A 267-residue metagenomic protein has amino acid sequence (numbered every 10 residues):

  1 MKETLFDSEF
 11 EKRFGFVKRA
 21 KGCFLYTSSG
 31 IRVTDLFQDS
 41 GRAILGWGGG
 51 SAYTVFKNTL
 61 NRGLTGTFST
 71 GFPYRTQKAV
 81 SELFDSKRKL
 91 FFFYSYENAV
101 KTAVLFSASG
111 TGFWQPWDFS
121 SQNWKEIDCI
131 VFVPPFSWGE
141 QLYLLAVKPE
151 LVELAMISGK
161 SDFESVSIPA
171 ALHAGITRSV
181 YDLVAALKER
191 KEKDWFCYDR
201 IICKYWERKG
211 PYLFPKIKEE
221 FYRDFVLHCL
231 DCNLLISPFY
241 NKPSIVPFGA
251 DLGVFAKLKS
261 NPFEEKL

Functional and structural regions predicted by a protein language model:
M1-F24, Q38-I44, T59, P73-A79: Active-site-adjacent loop/helix segments that line or gate small-molecule/cofactor pockets in enzymes
T27: Acidic surface patches and DE-rich sequence motifs
G30, A99-E153, N241-K242: Active-site phosphate-binding strand-loop segment of PLP-dependent enzymes
T34-S107: Glycine-rich loop-to-alpha-helix module at the N-terminal edge of alpha/beta enzyme cores
T111, W117, S121-K125, F136 (+1 more regions): Conserved C-terminal alpha-helix-loop-beta "cap" of PLP-dependent enzymes that closes/shapes the active-site mouth
W124-E220: Active-site C-terminal subdomain of aminotransferase-like
A250-L267: Long, continuous compositionally biased terminal/linker segments
